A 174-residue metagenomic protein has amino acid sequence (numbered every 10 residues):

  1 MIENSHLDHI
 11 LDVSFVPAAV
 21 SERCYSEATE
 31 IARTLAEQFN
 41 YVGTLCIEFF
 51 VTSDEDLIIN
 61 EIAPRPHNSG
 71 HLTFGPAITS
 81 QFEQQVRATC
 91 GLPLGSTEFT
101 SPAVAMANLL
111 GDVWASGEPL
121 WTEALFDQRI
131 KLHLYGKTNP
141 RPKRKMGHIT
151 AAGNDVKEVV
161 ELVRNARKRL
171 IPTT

Functional and structural regions predicted by a protein language model:
M1-V20, Y25-I59, A63-G70, V86-S96 (+1 more regions): Phosphate-binding core of ATP-grasp and ATP-grasp-like enzymes
F74-G75: A conserved FAD-binding loop/helix module that cradles the flavin
I78: Short, conserved glycine- and acidic-residue-centered signature motifs in active-site or ligand-binding loops
Q81: Catalytic-loop motifs flanking and including active-site residues across diverse enzymes
R87-T174: Peripheral (often C-terminal) accessory segments that flank ATP-dependent C-N-forming ligase machineries
